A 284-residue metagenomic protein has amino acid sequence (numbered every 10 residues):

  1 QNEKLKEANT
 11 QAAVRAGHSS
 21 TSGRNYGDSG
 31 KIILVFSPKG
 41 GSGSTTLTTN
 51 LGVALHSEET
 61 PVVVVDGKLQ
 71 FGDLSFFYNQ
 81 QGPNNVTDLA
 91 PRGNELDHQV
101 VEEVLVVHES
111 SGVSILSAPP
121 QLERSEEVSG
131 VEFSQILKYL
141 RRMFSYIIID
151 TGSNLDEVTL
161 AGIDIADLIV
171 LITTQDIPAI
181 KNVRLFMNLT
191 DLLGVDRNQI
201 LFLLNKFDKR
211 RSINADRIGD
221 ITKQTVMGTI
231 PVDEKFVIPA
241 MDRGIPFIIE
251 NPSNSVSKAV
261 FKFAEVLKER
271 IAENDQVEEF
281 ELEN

Functional and structural regions predicted by a protein language model:
Q1-I32, L192, I200, E269-N284: Acidic-aromatic/histidine active-site loop/patch
E3-K6, N79-N84, L189-T190, I218-I221 (+1 more regions): Short, hinge-like loop/turn segments at secondary-structure boundaries
Y26-D73: Walker A/P-loop phosphate-binding motif and the immediately C-terminal alpha-helix
L55-I115: Phosphate-binding loop that captures ATP/GTP phosphates
T87-A90, T225, K258, F263-N284: Hydrophobic/aromatic-enriched cytosolic interaction surfaces used to assemble or bind macromolecules
T87-R92, L122-V128, I177-P178: Flexible beta-alpha connector loops of hexameric P-loop NTPases
E127, V131-E234, P239: Conserved catalytic-core segment of NTP-binding enzymes
D242-K258: C-terminal boundary of histidine-terminating zinc-finger modules
